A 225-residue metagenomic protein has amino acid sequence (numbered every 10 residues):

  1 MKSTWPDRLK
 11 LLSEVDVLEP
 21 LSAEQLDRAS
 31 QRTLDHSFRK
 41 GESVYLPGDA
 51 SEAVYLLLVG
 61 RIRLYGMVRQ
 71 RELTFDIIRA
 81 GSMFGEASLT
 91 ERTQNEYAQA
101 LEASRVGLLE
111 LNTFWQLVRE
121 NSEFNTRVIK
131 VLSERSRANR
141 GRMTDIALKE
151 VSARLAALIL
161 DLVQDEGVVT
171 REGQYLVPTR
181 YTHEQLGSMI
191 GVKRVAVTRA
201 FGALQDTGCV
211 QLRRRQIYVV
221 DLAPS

Functional and structural regions predicted by a protein language model:
M1-K40, M83-F84, S88-L89: Cyclic nucleotide-binding regulatory module and flanking cytosolic helices
M1-P6, F84-S88, R92, E102 (+6 more regions): Long cytosolic regulatory regions associated with cyclic-nucleotide signaling
V17, E42-A103: Cyclic nucleotide-binding regulatory domains
P20, V54, I77, L108 (+1 more regions): Short aromatic/basic micro-patch
S30, S133, R137, A156-Q164: Amphipathic, well-packed alpha-helical segments that form the structural scaffold of globular domains
D76-R137: Cyclic-nucleotide recognition modules
D145-G167: Short alpha-helical segments that sit at the start of domains
L162-S225: Phosphate-/nucleic-acid-contacting segments
